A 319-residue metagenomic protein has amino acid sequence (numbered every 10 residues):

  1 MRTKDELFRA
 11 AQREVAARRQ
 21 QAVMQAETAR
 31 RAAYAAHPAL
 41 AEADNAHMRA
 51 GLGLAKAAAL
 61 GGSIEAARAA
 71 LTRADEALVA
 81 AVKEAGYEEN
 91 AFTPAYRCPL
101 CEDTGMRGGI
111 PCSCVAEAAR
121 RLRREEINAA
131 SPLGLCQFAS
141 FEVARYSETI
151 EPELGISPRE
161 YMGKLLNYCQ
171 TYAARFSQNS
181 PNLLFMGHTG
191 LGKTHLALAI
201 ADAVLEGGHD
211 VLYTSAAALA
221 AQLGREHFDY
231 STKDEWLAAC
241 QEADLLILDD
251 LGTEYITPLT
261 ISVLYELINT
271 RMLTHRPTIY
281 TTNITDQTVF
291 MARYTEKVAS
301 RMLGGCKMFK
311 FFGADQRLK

Functional and structural regions predicted by a protein language model:
M1-R13, R18-D44: Short, charge/polar-rich alpha-helical segments
G86-C136: Interdomain "pre-motor" coupling segment immediately N-terminal to P-loop NTPase/helicase cores
Q137-L183: Pre-Walker A (pre-P-loop) alpha-helix and adjacent loop at the N terminus of AAA/AAA+ ATPase modules, a conserved
I150-G163, L205-E242, P258: Short glycine-rich substrate-engagement loop in P-loop NTPases that contacts/grips substrate
N179-L196: Walker A/P-loop nucleotide-binding motif
P181, H209-D210, E242-L245, T274-Y280: Loop/turn-to-beta-strand initiation segments
L219-E226, S231, L251-K319: Replace "adjacent to P-loop NTPase cores in ATP/GTP-dependent enzymes" with "adjacent to NTP-binding cores
